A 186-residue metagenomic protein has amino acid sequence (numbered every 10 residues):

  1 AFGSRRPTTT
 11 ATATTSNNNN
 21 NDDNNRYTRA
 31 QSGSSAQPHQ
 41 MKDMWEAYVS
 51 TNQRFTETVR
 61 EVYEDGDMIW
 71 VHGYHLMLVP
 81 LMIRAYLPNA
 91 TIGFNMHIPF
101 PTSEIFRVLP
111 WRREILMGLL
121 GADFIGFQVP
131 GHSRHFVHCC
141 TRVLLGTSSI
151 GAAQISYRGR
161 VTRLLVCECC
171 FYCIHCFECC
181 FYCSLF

Functional and structural regions predicted by a protein language model:
A1-T12, N17, D23-C176, C183-F186: Catalytic cores of carbohydrate-active enzymes across secretory and cytosolic contexts
